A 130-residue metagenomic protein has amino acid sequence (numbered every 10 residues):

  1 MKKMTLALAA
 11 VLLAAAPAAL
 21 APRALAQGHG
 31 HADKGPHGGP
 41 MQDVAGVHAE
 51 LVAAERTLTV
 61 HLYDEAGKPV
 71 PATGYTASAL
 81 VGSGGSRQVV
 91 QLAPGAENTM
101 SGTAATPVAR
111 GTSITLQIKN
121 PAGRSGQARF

Functional and structural regions predicted by a protein language model:
K2-T5, L20-F130: Intrinsically disordered, low-complexity terminal tails/loops enriched in metal-binding residues
A9-A19: Bacterial N-terminal signal peptides
